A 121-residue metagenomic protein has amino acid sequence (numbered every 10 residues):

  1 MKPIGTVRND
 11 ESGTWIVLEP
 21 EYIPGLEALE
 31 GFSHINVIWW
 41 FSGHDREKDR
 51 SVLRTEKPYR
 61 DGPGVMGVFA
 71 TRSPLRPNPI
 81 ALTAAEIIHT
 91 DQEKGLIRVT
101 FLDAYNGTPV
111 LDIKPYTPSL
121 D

Functional and structural regions predicted by a protein language model:
M1-A84, I88-D121: Glycine-rich, low-complexity intrinsically disordered segments
